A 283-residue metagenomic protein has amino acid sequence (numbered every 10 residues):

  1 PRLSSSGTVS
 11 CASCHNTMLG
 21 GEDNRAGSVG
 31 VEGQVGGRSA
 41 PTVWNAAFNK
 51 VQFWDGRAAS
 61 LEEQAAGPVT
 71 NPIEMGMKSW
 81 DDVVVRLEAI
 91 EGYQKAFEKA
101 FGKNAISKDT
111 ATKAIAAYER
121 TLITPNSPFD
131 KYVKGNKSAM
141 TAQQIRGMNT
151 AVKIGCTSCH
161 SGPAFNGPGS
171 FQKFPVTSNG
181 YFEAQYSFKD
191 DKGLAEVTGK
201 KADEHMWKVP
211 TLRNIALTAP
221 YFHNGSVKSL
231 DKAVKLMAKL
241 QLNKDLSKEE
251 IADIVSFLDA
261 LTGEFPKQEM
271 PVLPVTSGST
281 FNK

Functional and structural regions predicted by a protein language model:
P1-G67, D130-K235, L242-K244, E269-K283: Short glycine/threonine-rich turn/loop motifs
S10, S39, S107-A114, G155 (+1 more regions): Residue-level detector of well-ordered alpha-helical segments, enriched for hydrophobic/aromatic packing positions
G56-A59, M75-K78, E88, I106 (+2 more regions): Short coil/turn linker and secondary-structure boundary residues
G67, P72, G76-I145, N149 (+2 more regions): Post-cleavage N-terminal segment of exported redox proteins
K248-A252, D259: Terminal end segments
